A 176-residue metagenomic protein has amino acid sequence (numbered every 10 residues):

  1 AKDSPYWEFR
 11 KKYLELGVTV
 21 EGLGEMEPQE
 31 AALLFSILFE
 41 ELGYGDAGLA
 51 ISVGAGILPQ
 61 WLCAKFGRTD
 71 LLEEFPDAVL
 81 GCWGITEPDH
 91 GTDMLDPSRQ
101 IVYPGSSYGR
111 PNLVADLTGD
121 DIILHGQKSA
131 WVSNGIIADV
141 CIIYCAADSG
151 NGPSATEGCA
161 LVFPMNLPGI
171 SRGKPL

Functional and structural regions predicted by a protein language model:
A1, K12-Y13, S171-L176: Short, intrinsically disordered, charge-balanced linker/junction segments flanking boundaries in proteins
W7-G81: Internal helix-loop-helix
D77-D96: A short, Trp-centered hydrophobic/proline-enriched beta-strand micro-motif
G91-I101, I170-G173: Short Pro/Gly-enriched beta-strand edge/turn motifs at strand-loop
S98-Q100, S106-S107, T118-D121: Intrinsically disordered, low-complexity linker/loop segments enriched in Gly/Pro and charged/polar residues
V102-S106, V132-S133, G152, L176: Short Gly/Pro-enriched turn/cap motifs at secondary-structure boundaries
L113-D116: A structural signal for short hydrophobic beta-strand segments in well-ordered beta-sheet cores
D121, H125-S171: A short core secondary-structure module
